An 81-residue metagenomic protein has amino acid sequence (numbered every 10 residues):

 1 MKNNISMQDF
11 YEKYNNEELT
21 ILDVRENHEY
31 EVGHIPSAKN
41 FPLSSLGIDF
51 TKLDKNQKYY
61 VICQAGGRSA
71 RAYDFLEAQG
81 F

Functional and structural regions predicted by a protein language model:
M1-V32: Flexible, polar/low-complexity N-terminal or interdomain linker segments that lie immediately upstream of folded
I5, F41-P42: Short acidic-hydrophobic, aromatic-tinged amphipathic segments that line or gate anion-handling sites
Y11-K13, G47-N56: Short amphipathic alpha-helix with an adjacent loop that forms part of the alpha/beta core around
N27, G47, G67-S69: Short Gly/Pro-enriched loop/turn and capping motifs at secondary-structure junctions
P42-L43, R71: Short glycine/proline-centered loop/turn elements that form peptide/ligand docking sites
T51-F81: Catalytic cysteine-centered active loop of the rhodanese-like fold, especially the PTP/DSP P-loop
